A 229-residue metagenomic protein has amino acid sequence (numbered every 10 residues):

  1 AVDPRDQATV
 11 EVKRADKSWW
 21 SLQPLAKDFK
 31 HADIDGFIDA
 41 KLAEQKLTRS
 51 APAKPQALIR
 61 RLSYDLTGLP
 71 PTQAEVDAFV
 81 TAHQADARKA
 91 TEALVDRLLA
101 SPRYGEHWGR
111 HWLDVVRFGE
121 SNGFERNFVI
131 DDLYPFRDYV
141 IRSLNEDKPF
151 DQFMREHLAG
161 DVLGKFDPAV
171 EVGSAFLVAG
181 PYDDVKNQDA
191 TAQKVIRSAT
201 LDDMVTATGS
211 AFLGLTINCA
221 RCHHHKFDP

Functional and structural regions predicted by a protein language model:
P4-P229: Short, structured secondary-structure elements that scaffold catalytic or ligand/cofactor-binding regions
